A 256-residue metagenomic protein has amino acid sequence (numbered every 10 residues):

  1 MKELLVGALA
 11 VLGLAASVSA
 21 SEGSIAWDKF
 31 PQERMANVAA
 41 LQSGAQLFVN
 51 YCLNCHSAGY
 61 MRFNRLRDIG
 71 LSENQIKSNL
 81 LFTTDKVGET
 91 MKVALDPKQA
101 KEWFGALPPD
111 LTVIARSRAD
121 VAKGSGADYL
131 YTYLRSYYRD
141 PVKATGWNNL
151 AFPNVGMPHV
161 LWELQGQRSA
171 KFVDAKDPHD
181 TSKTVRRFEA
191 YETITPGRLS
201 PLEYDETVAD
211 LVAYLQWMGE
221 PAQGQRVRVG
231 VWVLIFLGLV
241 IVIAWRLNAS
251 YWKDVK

Functional and structural regions predicted by a protein language model:
M1-L4: Positively charged n-region of N-terminal signal peptides that target proteins for export
V6-A15: Bacterial N-terminal signal peptides
A16-A20: Sec/Tat signal peptide C-region and signal peptidase I cleavage site
S21-Q46, S57-R67, I76, G219-V227: Electrostatic cytochrome c docking/interface patches
F48-G59, L211: The canonical Cys-X-X-Cys-His
D68-P196, D205-L215: Extracytoplasmic electron-transfer domains, predominantly the class I c-type cytochrome c fold
P201-Q225, V229: Juxtamembrane amphipathic/hinge helix adjacent to a transmembrane helix
R226-K256: Juxtamembrane interface at the cytosolic side of transmembrane helices
